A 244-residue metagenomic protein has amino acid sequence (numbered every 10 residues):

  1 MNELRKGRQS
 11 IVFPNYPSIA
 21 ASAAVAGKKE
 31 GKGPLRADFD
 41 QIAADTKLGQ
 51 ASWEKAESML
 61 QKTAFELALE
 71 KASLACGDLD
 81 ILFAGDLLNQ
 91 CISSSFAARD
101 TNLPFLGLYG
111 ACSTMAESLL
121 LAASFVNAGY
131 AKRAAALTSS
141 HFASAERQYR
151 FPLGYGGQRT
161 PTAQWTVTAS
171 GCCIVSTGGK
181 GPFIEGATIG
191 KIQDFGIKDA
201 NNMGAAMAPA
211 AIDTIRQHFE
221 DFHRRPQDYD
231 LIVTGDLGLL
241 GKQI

Functional and structural regions predicted by a protein language model:
M1-E54, P152-R216, D221-R224: Condensing-enzyme catalytic core mediating Claisen C-C bond formation in acyl metabolism
I19, W53-G110, D228-Q243: Conserved beta-ketoacyl condensing-enzyme motif
A20, F83-G85, A134-S140, V175: Short beta-strand segments
A24-V25, A84-Q90, S140-H141, K180: Short glycine-enriched loops at secondary-structure junctions
E30-K32, S93-S95, A145-R150, Q243-I244: Short acidic, glycine/serine/threonine-rich loops at helix termini
L35-D38, S94-P104, V126-A128, Y149-Q158: A glycine- and small-aliphatic-rich helix-loop capping segment at beta-alpha/alpha-beta transitions that lines
K55-S73, L119-L121, A206-D221: Short, well-ordered amphipathic alpha-helical segments that serve as non-catalytic structural scaffolds within diverse
L108-A136, V175, P209: Active-site-proximal alpha-helical scaffold in enzymes
